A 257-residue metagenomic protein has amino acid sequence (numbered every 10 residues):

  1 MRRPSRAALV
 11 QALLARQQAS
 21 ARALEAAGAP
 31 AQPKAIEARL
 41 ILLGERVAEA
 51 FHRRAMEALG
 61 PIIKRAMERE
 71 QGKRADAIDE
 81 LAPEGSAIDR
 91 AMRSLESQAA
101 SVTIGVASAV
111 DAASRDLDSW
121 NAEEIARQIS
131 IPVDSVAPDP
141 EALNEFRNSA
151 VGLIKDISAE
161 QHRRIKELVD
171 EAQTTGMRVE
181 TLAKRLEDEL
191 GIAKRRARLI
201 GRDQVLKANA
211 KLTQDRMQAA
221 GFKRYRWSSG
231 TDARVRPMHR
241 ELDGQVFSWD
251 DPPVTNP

Functional and structural regions predicted by a protein language model:
M1-E189: N-terminal leader/targeting and assembly helices and adjacent pre-domain segments
I192-P257: Acidic, glycine-rich two-metal-ion catalytic cores of nucleic acid-processing enzymes
